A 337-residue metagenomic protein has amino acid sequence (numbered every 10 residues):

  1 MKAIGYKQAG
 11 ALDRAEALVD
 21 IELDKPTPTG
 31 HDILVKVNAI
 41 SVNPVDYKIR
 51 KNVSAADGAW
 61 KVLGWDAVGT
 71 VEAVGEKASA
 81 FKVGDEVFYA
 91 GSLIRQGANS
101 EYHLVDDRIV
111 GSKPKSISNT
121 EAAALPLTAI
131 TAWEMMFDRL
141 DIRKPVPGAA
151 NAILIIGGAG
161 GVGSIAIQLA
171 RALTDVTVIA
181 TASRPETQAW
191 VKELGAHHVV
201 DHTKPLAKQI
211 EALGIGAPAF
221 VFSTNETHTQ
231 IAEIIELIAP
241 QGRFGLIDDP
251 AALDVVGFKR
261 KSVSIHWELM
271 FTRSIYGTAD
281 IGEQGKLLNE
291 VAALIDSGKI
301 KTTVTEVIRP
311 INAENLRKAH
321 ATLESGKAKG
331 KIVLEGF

Functional and structural regions predicted by a protein language model:
D24-S41, K51-Q96: Glycine-rich beta-strand-centered segment in the early N-terminal region that forms part of a ligand/cofactor-binding
E76-K77, A180-W190, H228-T229, A252: Short glycine/proline-centered loop/turn elements that form peptide/ligand docking sites
D85-E86, Y102, R243: Residue-level marker of beta-strand positions
I94-D107: A structural motif shared across PLP-dependent enzymes of the aminotransferase-like
A123-K204: Mid-domain Rossmann-like dinucleotide-binding core that forms the NAD(H)/NADP(H) cofactor-binding site
K144-P147, V199-E268: Glycine-rich cofactor phosphate-binding loops and adjacent beta1-alpha1 units of small-molecule cofactor enzyme domains
G257-V307: C-terminal substrate-binding/catalytic core of Rossmann-like NAD(P)-dependent dehydrogenases/reductases
A293-E306, R317-F337: C-terminal capping/lid region of NAD(P)-dependent oxidoreductase domains
